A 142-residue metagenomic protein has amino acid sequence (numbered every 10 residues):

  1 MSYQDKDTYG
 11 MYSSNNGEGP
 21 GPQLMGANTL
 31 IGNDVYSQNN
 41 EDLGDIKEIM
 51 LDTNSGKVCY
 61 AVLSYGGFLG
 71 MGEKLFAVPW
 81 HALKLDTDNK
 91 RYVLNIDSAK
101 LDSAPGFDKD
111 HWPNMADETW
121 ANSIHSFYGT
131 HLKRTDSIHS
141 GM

Functional and structural regions predicted by a protein language model:
M1-M142: Peripheral interaction segments used for macromolecular assembly
